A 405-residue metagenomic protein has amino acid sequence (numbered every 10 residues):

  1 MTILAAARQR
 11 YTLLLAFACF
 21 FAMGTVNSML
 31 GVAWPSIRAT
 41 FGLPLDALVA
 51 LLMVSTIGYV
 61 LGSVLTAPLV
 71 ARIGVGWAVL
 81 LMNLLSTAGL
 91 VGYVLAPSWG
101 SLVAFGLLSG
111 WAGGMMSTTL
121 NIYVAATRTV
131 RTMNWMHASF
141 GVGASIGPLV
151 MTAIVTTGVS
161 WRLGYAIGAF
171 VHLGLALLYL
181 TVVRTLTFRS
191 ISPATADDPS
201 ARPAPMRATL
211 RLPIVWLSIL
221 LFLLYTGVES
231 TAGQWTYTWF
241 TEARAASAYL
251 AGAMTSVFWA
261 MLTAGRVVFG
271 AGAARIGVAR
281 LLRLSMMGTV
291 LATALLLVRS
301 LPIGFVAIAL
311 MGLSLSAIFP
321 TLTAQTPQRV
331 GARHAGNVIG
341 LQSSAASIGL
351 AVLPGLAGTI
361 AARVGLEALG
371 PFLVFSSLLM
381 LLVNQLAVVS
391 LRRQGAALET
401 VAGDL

Functional and structural regions predicted by a protein language model:
L30-G31, L212-S256, A260-A264: Extracytoplasmic gate region of multi-pass secondary transporters
G42, G74, L95-G100, A245 (+2 more regions): Helix-breaking motifs and short loop linkers at transmembrane-helix boundaries and internal kinks in secondary membrane
L61-G100: Conserved MFS/SLC helix-loop-helix module at the cytosolic interface between two early adjacent transmembrane helices
G62-V75, G265-G277, A361-A362: Helix-to-loop junctions at the C-terminal end of transmembrane segments in multipass secondary transporters
F105-F140: Cytoplasmic helix-loop-helix junction between adjacent transmembrane helices in 12-TM secondary transporters
M136-F188: Helix-loop-helix hairpin linking two adjacent transmembrane segments in secondary transporters
I276-L322: C-terminal transmembrane helical hairpin of 12-TM major facilitator-type secondary transporters
A332-L366, L373: A late C-terminal transmembrane helix in Major Facilitator Superfamily
